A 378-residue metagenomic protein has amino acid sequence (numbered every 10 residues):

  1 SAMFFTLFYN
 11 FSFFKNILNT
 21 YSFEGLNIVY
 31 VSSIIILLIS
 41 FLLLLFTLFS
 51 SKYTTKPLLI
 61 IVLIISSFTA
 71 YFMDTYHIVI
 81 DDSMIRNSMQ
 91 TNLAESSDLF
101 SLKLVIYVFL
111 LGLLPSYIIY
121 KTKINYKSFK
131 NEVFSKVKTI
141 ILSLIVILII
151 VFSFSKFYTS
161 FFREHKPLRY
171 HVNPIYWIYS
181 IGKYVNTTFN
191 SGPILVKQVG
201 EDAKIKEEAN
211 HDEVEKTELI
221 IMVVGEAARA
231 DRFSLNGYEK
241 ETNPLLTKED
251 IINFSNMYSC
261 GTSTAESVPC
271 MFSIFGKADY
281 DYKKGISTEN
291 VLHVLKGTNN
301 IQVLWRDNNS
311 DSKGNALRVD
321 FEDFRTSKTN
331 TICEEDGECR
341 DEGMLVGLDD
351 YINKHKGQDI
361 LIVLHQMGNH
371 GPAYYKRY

Functional and structural regions predicted by a protein language model:
S1-H171: Transmembrane and membrane-interface helices of multi-pass, inner-membrane envelope-modifying transferases
S153-Y378: Active-site-proximal alpha/beta segments of enzymes that process anionic O-linked groups
